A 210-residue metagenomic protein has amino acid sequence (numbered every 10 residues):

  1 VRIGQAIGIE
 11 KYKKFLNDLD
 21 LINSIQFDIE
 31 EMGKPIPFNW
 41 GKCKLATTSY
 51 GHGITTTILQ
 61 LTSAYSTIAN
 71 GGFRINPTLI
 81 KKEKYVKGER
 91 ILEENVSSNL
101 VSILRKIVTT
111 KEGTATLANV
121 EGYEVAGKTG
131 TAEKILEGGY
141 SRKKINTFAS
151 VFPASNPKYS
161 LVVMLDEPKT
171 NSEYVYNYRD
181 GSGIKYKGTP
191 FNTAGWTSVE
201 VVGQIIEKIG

Functional and structural regions predicted by a protein language model:
V1-D180, A194: Beta-lactam-recognizing serine transpeptidase/beta-lactamase-like catalytic domain environment
Y85-G88, D180-G210: Short, gly/Ser/Thr-rich active-site loops of penicillin-recognizing serine hydrolases
